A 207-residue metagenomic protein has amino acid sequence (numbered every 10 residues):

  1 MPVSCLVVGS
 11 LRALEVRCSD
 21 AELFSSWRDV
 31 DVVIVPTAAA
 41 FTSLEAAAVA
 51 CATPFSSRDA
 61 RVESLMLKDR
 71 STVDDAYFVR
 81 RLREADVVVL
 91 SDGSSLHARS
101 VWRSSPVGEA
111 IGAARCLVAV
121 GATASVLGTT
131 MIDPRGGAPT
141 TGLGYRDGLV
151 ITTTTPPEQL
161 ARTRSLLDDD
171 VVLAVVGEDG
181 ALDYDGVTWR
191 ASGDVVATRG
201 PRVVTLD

Functional and structural regions predicted by a protein language model:
M1-R28, A38-V49, G137-D207: C-terminal and late-domain segments of enzyme folds
D31, C116-L117, V172: Proline-centered loop/turn at the N-terminus of a beta-strand
V32, V88, G121, L182: A residue-level signal for conserved active-site and pocket-lining positions in enzyme catalytic cores
V33-V35, A39-G93, H97: Portal/gating segments that form or line small-molecule/metal binding sites
A52, F78-V79, S104-I111, T163-R164: Short amphipathic alpha-helical segments and helix-helix/interface helices
D59, A85, A114, R146-D147 (+1 more regions): Short, well-ordered alpha-helix to beta-strand connector turns
S91-E158: Class I SAM-dependent methyltransferase SAM-binding "motif I" and its flanking Rossmann-like core
